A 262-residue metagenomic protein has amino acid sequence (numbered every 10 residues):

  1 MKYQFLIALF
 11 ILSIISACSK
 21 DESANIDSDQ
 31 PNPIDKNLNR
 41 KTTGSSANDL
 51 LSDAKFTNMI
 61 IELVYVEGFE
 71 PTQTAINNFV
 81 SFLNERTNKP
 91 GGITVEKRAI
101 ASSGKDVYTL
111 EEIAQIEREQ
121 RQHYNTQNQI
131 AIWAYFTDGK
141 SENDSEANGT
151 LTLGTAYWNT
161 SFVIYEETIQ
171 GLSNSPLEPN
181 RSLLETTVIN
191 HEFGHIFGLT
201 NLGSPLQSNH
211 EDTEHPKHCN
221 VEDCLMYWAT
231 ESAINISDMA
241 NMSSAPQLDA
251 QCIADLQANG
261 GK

Functional and structural regions predicted by a protein language model:
M1-F5: Positively charged n-region of N-terminal signal peptides that target proteins for export
L9-I11: Hydrophobic helical h-region of N-terminal Sec-dependent signal peptides in bacterial secretory/periplasmic proteins
I14-A17: C-terminal motif of bacterial Sec signal peptides marking the signal peptidase cleavage site
D21-S141: Propeptide-to-catalytic entry region of secreted or membrane-anchored zinc metalloproteases
N84-G92, G194-L202, Q257-G261: Sec-exported extracytoplasmic/periplasmic mature domains
T126-S204: Active-site-proximal segment of zinc-dependent metalloprotease catalytic domains
P176-Q247: The catalytic-center signature of Zn2+-dependent metalloproteases
S243-K262: Short, low-complexity, Pro/Ser/Thr/Gly-rich segments in the mature regions of secreted, periplasmic
